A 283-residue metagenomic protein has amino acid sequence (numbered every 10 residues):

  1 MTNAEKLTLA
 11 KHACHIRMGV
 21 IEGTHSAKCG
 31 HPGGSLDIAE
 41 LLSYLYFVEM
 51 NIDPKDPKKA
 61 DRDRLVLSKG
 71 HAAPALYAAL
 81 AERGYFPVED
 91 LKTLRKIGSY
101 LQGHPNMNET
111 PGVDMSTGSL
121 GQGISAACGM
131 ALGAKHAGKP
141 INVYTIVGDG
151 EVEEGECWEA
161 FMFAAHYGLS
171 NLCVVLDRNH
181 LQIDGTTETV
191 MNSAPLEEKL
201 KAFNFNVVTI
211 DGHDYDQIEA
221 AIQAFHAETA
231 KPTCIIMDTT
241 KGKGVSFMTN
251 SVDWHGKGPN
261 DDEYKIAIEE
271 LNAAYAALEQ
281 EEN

Functional and structural regions predicted by a protein language model:
M1-I16: N-terminal hydrophobic or amphipathic helices/low-complexity stretches enriched in small/hydrophobic/Pro/Gly
A13-C29, D177-N179: N-terminal capping segment at the start of a domain
V20-G23, S35-H166: Cofactor-binding active-site loop characterized by glycine-rich and histidine/acidic residues
V66, C173, T209, C234-I236: Structured core elements
H71-A72, L76, N179-H180, D214 (+1 more regions): Glycine-rich beta-alpha junction loops
R83, V190, T249-D253: Short secondary-structure boundary/capping segments
G112, S116-S119, I124-A227: Thiamine diphosphate
F205, Y215-N283: Glycine/aspartate-rich loop-and-adjacent alpha/beta segment that forms the canonical ThDP
